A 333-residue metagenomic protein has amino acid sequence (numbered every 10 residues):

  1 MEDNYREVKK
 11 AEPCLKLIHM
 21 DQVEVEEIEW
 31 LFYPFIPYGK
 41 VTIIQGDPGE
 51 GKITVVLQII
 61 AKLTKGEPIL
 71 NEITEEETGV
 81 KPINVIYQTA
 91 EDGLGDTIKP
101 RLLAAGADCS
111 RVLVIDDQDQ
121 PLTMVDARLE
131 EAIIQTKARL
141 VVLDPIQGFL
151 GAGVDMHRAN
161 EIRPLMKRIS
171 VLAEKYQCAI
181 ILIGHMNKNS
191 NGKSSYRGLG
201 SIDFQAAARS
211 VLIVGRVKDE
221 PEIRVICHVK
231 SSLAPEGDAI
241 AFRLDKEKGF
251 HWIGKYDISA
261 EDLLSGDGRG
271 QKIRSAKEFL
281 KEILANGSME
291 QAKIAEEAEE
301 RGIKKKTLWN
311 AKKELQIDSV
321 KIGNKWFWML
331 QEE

Functional and structural regions predicted by a protein language model:
E2-K16, P82, I134-K137, K175-Y176 (+1 more regions): C-terminal regions of RecA-like/P-loop NTPase motor modules
E7-A11, E26-E27, L31-F32, P48 (+8 more regions): Conserved inter-motif catalytic segment of the P-loop NTP-binding fold
P37: Residues immediately N-terminal to the Walker A/P-loop in ABC ATPase nucleotide-binding domains
I43, G49, I53-T54, T78 (+5 more regions): Phosphate-binding/switch region of NTP-binding enzymes
V55, I59: Hydrophobic positions on the alpha1 helix immediately C-terminal to the Walker A/P-loop
T64, S170, E174, E299: Anion (oxyanion) recognition and catalysis
R111-L113, S210, D318: Conserved beta-strand segments of alpha/beta enzyme cores
